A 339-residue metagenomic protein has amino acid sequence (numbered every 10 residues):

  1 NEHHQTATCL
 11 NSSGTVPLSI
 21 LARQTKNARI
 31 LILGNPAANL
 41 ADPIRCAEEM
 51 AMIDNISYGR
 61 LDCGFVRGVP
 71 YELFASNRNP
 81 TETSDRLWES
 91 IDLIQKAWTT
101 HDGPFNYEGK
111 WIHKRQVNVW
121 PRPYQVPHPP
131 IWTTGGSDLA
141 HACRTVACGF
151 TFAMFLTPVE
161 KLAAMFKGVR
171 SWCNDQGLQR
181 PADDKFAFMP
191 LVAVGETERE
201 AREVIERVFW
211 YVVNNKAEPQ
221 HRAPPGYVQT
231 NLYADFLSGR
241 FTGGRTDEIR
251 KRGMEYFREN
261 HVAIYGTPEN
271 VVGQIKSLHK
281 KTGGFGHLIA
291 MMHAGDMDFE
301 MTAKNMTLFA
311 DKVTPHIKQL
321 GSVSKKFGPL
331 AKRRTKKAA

Functional and structural regions predicted by a protein language model:
N1-L21, P36-A37, F74, L156-V159 (+1 more regions): Glycine-rich, proline-tolerant flexible connector loops at the mouths of alpha/beta enzymes
N1-L31, P127-P129, F327-R333, A339: N-terminal beta1-alpha1-beta2 module of alpha/beta enzyme domains
E2, L21, I53, I94 (+7 more regions): Conserved, mostly hydrophobic/aromatic
L18-N27, M50-L61, C143-A147, N174-P181 (+1 more regions): Acidic (Asp/Glu)-rich catalytic clusters
I30-G34, L61-F65, I131-T134, F150-M154 (+2 more regions): Hydrophobic faces of well-ordered beta-strands that scaffold small-molecule active sites in alpha/beta enzyme cores
L33-I44, Q125-S137, V192-G195, E259-E269: Active-site mouth loops of central-metabolism enzymes
A38-Y107, T151-M154, P158-K161, K167 (+1 more regions): Flexible, glycine-rich active-site loops centered on histidine and acidic residues that chelate a metal or position
T83-R122, E160-T282, K318-A339: An alpha-helical appendage that flanks or caps ligand/catalytic pockets
